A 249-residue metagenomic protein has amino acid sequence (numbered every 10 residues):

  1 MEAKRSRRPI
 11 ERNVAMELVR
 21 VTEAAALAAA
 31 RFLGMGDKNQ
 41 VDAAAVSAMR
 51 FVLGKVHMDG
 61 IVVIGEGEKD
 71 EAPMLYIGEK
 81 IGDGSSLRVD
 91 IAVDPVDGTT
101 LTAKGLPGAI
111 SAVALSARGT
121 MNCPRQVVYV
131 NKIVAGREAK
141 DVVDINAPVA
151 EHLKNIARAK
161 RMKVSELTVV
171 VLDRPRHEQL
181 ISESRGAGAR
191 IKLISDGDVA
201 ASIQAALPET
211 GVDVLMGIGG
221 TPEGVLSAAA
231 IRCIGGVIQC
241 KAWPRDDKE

Functional and structural regions predicted by a protein language model:
M1-A92, E151-K154, R158, V199-A200: N-terminal subdomain of lithium-sensitive/metallo-dependent phosphomonoesterases centered on the IMPase/IPPase/PAP
A25, F32-G36, V52-V56, A159 (+5 more regions): Change "in soluble alpha/beta enzymes" to "in soluble alpha/beta proteins
G54-K55, K80-S86, D94, T102-L106 (+3 more regions): Solvent-exposed alpha-helices and their adjacent loops that cap or buttress functional pockets in soluble metabolic
V62-E66, I91-V93, T102-K104, C123-P124 (+4 more regions): General beta-strand structural signal in soluble alpha/beta enzymes
M74-Y76, K104-L106, L115, R125-V127 (+3 more regions): Short acidic, glycine/serine/threonine-rich loops at helix termini
S86-D97, L101-M121: DPxDG-like acidic metal-binding loop motif
A112, R118-I194: Acidic beta-strand-loop-alpha-helix segment within the catalytic core of divalent metal-dependent phosphate-processing
A189, S195-V199, V212-V214, G219 (+1 more regions): Gly/Ser/Thr-rich active-site loops/lids in small-molecule metabolic enzymes that frequently grip phosphoryl groups
